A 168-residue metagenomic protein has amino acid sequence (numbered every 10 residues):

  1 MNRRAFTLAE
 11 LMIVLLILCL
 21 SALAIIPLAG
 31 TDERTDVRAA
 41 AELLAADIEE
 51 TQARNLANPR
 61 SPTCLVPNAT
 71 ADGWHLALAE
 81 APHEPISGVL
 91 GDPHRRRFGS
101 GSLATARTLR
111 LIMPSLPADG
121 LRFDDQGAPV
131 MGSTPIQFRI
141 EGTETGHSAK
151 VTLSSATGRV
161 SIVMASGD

Functional and structural regions predicted by a protein language model:
F6-L15, L20-E49, A53, A57 (+1 more regions): N-terminal helix-rich module
